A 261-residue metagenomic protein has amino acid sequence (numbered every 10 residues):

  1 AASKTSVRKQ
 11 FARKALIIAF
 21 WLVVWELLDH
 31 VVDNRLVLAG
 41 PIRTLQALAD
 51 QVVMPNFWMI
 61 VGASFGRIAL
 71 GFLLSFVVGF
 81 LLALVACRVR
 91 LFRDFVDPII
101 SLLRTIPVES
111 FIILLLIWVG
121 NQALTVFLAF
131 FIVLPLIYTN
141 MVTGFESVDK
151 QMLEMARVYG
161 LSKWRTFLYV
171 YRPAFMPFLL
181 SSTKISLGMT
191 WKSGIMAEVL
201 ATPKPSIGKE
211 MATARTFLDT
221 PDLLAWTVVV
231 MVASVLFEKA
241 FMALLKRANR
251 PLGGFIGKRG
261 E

Functional and structural regions predicted by a protein language model:
S3, H30-L73: Periplasmic/extracellular loop-to-transmembrane helix junction in inner-membrane transport proteins
T5-V32: N-terminal signal-anchor transmembrane alpha helix
L70-I100: Transmembrane-helix boundary motif in ABC transporter permease subunits
R90, L224-E261: C-terminal transmembrane helix and the adjacent membrane-cytosol boundary/short C-terminal tail of inner/organellar
S101-L136, T143-G144: Generic hydrophobic transmembrane alpha-helix motif, especially the helices
I117, F145, K192-V229, G253-R259: Glycine-rich helix-loop "coupling/hinge" segments at transmembrane-helix boundaries in multipass transporters
F127, F131, K163-I195, A225 (+1 more regions): Transmembrane alpha-helices
N140-L179, M211: Short cytoplasmic-facing helical segments at TM-TM junctions of multi-pass membrane proteins
